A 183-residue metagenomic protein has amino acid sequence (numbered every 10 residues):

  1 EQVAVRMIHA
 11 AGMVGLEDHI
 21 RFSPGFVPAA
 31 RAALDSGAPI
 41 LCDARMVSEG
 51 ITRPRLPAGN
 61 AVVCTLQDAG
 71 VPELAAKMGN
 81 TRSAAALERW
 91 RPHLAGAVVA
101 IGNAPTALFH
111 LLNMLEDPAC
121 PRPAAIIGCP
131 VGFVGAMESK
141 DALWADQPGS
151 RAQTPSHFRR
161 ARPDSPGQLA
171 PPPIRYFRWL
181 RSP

Functional and structural regions predicted by a protein language model:
E1-H9: N-terminal glycine-rich anion-binding loops that anchor highly charged ligand groups
A10-D18, P72-E73, A125: Short, basic, glycine/proline-bearing loop/turn elements
D18-A33: A short, well-structured juxtamembrane/interface segment
A32-S36, W90-A95, A119-P121: Flexible, charged surface loops at secondary-structure boundaries
D43, I127-G128, G167: Buried hydrophobic positions in well-ordered alpha/beta secondary-structure cores of metabolic enzymes
A44-M114, A124, G132, K140: Conserved mixed alpha/beta catalytic, RNA-binding, or beta-rich assembly cores of soluble enzyme, regulatory
V134-P183: C-terminal functional extensions of proteins
